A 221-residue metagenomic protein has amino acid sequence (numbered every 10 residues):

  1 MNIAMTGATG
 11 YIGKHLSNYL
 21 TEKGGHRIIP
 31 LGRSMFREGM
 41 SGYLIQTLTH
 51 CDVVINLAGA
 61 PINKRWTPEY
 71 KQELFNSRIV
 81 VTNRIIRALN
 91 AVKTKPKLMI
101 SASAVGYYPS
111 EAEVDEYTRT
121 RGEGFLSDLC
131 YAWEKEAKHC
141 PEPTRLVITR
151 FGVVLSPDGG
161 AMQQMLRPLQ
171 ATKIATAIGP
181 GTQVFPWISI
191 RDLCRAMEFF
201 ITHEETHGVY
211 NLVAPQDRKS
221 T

Functional and structural regions predicted by a protein language model:
I3-K23: N-terminal Rossmann NAD(P)H-binding glycine-rich loop of SDR-like oxidoreductase domains
T6, V54-A58, M99-V105, T149-F151: SDR active-site strand-loop-helix element
M35-R84, A88: NAD(P)H-binding glycine-rich loop region in Rossmannoid oxidoreductase-like domains and their noncatalytic homologs
N76, V80, E111-I148: Catalytic helix-loop patch of NAD(P)-dependent Rossmann-fold dehydrogenases
N83-G124: Conserved Rossmann-fold NAD(P)-dependent oxidoreductase catalytic core, especially the SDR/UDP-sugar
G124-S127, Y131, P141, R145-I148 (+1 more regions): NAD(P)-dependent short-chain dehydrogenase/reductase
L166-A175, Q183-P215: Alpha-helical substrate-binding/gating segment
T221: Conserved small/polar residues in nucleotide/adenosyl-binding loops
